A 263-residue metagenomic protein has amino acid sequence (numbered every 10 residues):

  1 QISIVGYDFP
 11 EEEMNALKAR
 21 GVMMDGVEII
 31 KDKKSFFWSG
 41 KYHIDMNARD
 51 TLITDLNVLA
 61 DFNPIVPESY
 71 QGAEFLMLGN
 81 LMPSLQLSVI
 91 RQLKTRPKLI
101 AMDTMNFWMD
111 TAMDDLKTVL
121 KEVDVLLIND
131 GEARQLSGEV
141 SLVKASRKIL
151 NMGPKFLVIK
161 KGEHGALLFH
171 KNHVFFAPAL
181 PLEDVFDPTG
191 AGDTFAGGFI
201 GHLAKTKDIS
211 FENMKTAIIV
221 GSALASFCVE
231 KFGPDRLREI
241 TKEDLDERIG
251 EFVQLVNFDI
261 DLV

Functional and structural regions predicted by a protein language model:
Q1-I4, A101-T104, L127-D130: Short internal beta-strands
Q1-M77, R91-R96, D246-V263: Conserved N-terminal subdomain of the carbohydrate kinase-like
G6-D8, N80-L85, M105-M109: Short beta->alpha connector loops
I29-K31, T104-F107, G131-E132, L180-E183: Short, acidic/turn-prone active-site loops that include or flank metal/cofactor- and phosphate-binding residues
L56-D61, T104-D110: Short gly/ser/thr-rich secondary-structure transition/capping motifs
M77, I100-A101, V158: Structural detector of well-ordered beta-strand residues that form the stable sheet scaffold of enzyme domains
R91-R96, N106-F176: Conserved phosphate/ATP/ADP-binding segment of small-molecule kinases
L142-V263: Conserved phosphate-binding/catalytic region of the ribokinase-like
